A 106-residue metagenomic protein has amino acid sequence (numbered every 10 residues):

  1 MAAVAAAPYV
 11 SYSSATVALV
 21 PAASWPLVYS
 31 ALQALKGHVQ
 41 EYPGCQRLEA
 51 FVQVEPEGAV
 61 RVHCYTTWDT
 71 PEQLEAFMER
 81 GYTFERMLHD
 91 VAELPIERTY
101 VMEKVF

Functional and structural regions predicted by a protein language model:
M1-V10, E49-V60, R86-F106: Glycine-rich beta-strand-turn "strand-cap" elements at beta-sheet edges
V10-L19, E49-M78: Short, well-ordered beta-strand segments in beta-rich or mixed alpha/beta enzyme and ligand-binding folds
V17-S30: Short, surface-exposed ligand-recognition loops at beta-strand->loop->(often short) alpha-helix junctions that present
L27, A31-A34, Q73: Alpha-helical elements of Rossmann-like donor-binding domains used by nucleotide-donor carbohydrate transfer enzymes
L32, P43, A59-R61: Short connector loops at helix/strand junctions that flank enzyme active sites, especially segments positioning acidic
L32-A34, R47-A50: Short structured motifs
H38-Q46, T67-V101: An amphipathic, aromatic/His-enriched active-site/gating alpha helix that lines ligand/cofactor pockets
